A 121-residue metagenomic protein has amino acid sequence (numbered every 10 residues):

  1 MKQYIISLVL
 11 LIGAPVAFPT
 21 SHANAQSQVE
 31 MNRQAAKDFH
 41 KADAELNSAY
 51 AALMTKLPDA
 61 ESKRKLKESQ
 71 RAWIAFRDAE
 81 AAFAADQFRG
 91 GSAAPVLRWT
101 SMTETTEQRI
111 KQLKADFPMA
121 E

Functional and structural regions predicted by a protein language model:
K2-I6, F18-E121: N-terminal alpha-helical modules
L10-F18: Hydrophobic h-region of N-terminal signal peptides that target proteins for export in Gram-negative bacteria
